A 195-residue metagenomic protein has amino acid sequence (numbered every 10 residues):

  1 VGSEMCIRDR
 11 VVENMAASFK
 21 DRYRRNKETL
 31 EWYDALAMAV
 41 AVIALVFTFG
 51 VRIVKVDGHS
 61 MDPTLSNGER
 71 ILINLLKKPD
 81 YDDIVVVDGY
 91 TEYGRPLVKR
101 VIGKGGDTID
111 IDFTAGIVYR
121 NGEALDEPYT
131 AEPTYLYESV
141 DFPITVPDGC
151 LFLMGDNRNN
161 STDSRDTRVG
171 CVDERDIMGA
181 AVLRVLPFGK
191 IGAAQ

Functional and structural regions predicted by a protein language model:
S3, R8-P96, V172-Q195: Protein maturation boundaries and topogenic segments
T64, K77-K78, I102, T145 (+2 more regions): Residue-level "contact hotspot" at macromolecular interaction interfaces
G68-E69, D83, D107, C150 (+1 more regions): Structural motif
K77-P79, T91-E92, T108-I109, V118 (+1 more regions): Solvent-exposed loop/turn segments at secondary-structure junctions within structured extracellular/periplasmic domains
P96-D112, G116-E123: Mid-length scaffold segments of soluble, non-membrane domains
R120-E138: PP2C/PPM family metal-dependent serine/threonine protein phosphatase catalytic domain, recognizing the conserved
V140, I144-Q195: Beta-strand-rich cores of mature extracytoplasmic or soluble domains
